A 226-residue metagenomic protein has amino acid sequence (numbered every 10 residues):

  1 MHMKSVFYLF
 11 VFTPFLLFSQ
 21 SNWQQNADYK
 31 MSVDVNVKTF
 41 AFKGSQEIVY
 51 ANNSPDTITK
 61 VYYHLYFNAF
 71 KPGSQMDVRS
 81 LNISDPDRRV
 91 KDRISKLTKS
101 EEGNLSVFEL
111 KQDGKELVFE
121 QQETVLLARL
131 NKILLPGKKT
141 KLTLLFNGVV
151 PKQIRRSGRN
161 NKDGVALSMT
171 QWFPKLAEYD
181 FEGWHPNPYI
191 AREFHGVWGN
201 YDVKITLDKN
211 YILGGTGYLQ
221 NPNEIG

Functional and structural regions predicted by a protein language model:
M1-W23: Bacterial Sec-dependent N-terminal signal peptides
L17-K43: N-terminal, polar/Ser/Thr-rich
Q20, M31-D34, I48, K115-V118 (+2 more regions): Beta-strand-rich interaction surfaces with strong enrichment in secreted/lumenal proteins
Y50-S54: Asparagine-centered strand-capping/turn motif at beta-strand->loop junctions
F67-D77, Y211-G214: Short aromatic-acidic-glycine turn motif
P86-N104, F108-Q112, L145-G226: Extended, low-hydrophobicity, Ser/Thr/Pro/Gly-biased non-transmembrane segments
T124-A128, T140: Short strand-edge motifs at loop-to-beta-strand transitions and within beta-strands of extracellular beta-rich domains
L135-L145: Short Pro-Gly-centered flexible turn/kink motifs
